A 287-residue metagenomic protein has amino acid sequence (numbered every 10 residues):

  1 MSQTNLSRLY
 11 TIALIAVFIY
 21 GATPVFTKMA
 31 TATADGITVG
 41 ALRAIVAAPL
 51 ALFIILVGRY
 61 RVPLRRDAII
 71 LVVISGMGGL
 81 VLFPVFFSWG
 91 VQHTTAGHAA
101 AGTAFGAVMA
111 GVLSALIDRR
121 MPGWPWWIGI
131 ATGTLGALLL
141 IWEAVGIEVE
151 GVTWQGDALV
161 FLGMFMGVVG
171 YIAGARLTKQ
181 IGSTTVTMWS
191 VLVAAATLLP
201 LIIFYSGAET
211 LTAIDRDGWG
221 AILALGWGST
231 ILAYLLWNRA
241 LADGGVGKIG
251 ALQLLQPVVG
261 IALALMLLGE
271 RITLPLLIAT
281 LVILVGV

Functional and structural regions predicted by a protein language model:
M1-A41, V85, V149-R176, A196-L198: Glycine-/small-residue-enriched transmembrane alpha-helix faces in small-molecule transporters and effluxers
A13-L14, R66-G76, P122-T134, D157 (+1 more regions): Cytoplasmic-side transmembrane-helix entry/capping segments in multi-pass membrane proteins
F18, A22-M29, T33, A47-R65 (+3 more regions): Membrane-interface helix-cap regions at the ends of transmembrane helices in multi-pass membrane proteins
I19-P24, L52-T103, L139, G226-G244: Specific transmembrane alpha-helical segments of multi-pass solute transporters/efflux pumps, especially DMT/EamA
A32-P49, S88-A107, T153-F165, D215-T230: Structural signature of hydrophobic alpha-helical transmembrane segments
G40-L42, L80, P84, H98-F105 (+2 more regions): Helix-helix packing/entry segments at the starts of transmembrane helices
A51, A110-V112, L116, I130 (+3 more regions): Transmembrane alpha-helical segments that form core, pore/gating elements of small-molecule transporters/exporters
A51, V73, F105, P122-A144 (+3 more regions): Hydrophobic transmembrane alpha-helices of multi-pass small-molecule transport proteins
